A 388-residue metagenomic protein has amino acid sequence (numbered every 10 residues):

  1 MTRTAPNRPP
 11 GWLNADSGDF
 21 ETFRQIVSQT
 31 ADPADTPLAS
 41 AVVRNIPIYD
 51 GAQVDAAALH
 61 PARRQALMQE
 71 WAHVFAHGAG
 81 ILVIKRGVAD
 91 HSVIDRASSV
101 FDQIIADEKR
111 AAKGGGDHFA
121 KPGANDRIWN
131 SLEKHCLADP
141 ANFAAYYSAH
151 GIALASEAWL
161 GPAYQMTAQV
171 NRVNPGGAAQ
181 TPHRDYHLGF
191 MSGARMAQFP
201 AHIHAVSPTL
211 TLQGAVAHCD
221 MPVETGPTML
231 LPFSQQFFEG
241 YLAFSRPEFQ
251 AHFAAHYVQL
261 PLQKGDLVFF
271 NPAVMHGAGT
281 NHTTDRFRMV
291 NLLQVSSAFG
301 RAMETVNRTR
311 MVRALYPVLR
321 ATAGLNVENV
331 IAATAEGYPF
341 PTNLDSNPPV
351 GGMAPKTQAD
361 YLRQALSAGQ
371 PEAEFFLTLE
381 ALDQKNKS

Functional and structural regions predicted by a protein language model:
M1-A76, A333-P341, D345, P349-S388: Fe(II)/2-oxoglutarate
V27-G193: Non-heme Fe(II)-dependent double-stranded beta-helix
I81, Q165, A179, T209-A215 (+4 more regions): Extracellular structured ligand-interaction cores
D90-S92, N174-G176, P222-E224, F237-F238 (+2 more regions): Flexible loop/turn segments at secondary-structure boundaries
D95, P227, Y241-L242, T280-H282 (+3 more regions): Short conserved micro-motifs at the rims of enzyme active sites and ligand-binding pockets
L154-A155, Q180, L188-A251, Y257 (+1 more regions): Catalytic core of non-heme Fe(II) oxygenases with the double-stranded beta-helix
F233-A243, T283-L292, A373-S388: C-terminal/domain-terminus segments
L242-V318: Catalytic core of Fe(II)/2-oxoglutarate
